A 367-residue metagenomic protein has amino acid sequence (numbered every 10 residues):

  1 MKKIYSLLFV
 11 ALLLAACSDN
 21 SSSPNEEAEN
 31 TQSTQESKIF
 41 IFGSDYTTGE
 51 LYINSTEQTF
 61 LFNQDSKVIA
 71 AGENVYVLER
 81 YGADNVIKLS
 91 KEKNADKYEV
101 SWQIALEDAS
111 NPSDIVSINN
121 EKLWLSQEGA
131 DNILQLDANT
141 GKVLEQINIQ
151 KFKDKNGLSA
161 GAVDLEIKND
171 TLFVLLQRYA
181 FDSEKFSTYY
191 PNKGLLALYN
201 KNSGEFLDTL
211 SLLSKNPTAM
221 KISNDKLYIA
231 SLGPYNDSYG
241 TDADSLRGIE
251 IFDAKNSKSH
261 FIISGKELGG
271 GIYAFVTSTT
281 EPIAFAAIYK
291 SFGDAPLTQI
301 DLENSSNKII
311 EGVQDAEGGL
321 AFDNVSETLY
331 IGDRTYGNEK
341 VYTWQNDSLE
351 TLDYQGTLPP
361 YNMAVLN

Functional and structural regions predicted by a protein language model:
Y5-G43: Bacterial Sec-dependent N-terminal signal peptides
K38-F42, N74-L78, K122-L125, L172-V174 (+3 more regions): Conserved beta-propeller blade signature
D45, Y81, G129, R178-Y179 (+3 more regions): Residue-level signature of beta-propeller blades and closely related beta-rich strand-turn architectures in secreted
N54-Q64, K97-L106, K142-K155, E205-S211 (+3 more regions): A short beta-strand motif characteristic of beta-propeller blades
F62-N74, L78, S110-V116, G157-E166 (+4 more regions): Repeated scaffold domains used in trafficking and secretory/extracellular systems, primarily beta-propellers
A109-N120, S126-L134, A138-K168: Asp-box/WD-like beta-propeller blade repeats and closely related beta-sheet repeat scaffolds
L175-K193, A230-L246: Short, conserved, GDST-rich strand-edge loop motifs in beta-rich repeat architectures
Y189-K201, A243-K255, L297-D301, T343: Beta-propeller blade signature
